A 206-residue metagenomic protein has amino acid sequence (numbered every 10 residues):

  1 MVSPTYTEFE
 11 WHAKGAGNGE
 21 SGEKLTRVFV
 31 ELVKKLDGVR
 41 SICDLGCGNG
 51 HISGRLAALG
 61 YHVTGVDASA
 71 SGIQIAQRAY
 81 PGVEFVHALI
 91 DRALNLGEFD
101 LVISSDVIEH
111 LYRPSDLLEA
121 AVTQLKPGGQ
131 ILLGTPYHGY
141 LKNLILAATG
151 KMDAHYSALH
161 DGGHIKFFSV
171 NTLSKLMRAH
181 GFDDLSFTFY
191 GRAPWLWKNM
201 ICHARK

Functional and structural regions predicted by a protein language model:
M1-G97, L101, S105, L117-L118 (+3 more regions): Conserved N-terminal segment of class I S-adenosyl-L-methionine
S71, Y112-D116, N143: Short N-terminal helix/helix-N-cap motif within the alpha/beta-hydrolase-1
S105-Y112: Short catalytic micro-motifs in class I SAM-dependent methyltransferases
L118-Q130: A short glycine-rich, Lys/Arg-flanked "PGG" loop and its adjoining helix->strand segment in the class I
L133-A154: Conserved class I S-adenosyl-L-methionine
H180-F182: A structural motif corresponding to the C-terminal end of an alpha-helix and its immediate exit/capping segment
